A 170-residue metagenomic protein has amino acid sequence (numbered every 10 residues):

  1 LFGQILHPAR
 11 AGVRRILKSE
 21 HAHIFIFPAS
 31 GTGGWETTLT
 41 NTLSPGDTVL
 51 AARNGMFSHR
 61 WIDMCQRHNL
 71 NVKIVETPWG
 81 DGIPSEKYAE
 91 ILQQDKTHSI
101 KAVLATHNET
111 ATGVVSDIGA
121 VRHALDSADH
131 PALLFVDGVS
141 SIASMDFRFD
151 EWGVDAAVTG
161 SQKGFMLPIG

Functional and structural regions predicted by a protein language model:
L1, P8-A9, H21, T32-G170: Conserved PLP-enzyme active-site core in the AAT-like
G12-S19: A short, N-terminal amphipathic alpha-helix
H23-I26: Short glycine-rich phosphate-binding loop at a beta-alpha junction
A29: Class I S-adenosyl-L-methionine
